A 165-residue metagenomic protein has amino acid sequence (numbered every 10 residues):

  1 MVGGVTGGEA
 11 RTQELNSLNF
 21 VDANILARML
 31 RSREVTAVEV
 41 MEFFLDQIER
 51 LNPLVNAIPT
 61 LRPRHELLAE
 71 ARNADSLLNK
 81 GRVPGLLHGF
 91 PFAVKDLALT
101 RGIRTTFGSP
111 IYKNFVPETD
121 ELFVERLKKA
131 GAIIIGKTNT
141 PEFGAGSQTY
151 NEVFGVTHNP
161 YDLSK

Functional and structural regions predicted by a protein language model:
M1-R11: N-terminal export signals
E14-K165: Gly/Ser-rich catalytic/binding loops embedded in alpha/beta enzyme cores
